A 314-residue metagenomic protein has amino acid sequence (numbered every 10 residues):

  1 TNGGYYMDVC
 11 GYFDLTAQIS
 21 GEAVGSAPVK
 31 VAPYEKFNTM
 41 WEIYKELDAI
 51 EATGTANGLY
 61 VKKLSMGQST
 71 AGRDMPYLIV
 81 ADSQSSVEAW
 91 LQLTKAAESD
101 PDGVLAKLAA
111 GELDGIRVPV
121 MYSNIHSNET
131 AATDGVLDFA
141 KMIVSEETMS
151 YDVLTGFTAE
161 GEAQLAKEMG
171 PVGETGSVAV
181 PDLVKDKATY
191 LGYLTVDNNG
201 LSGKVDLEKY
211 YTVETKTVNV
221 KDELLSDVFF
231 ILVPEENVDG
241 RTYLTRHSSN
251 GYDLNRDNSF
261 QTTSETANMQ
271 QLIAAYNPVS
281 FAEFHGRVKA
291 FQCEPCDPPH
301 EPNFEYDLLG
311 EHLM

Functional and structural regions predicted by a protein language model:
T1-M314: M14 metallocarboxypeptidase catalytic domain recognition
